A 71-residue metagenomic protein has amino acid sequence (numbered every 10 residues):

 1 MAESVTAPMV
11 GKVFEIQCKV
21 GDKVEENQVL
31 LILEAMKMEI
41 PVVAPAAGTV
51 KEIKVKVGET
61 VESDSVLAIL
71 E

Functional and structural regions predicted by a protein language model:
M1-K12, I32-P45: Short beta-strand-turn/beta-hairpin segments enriched in glycine/proline and small hydrophobics that form edge-strand
T6-P8, L31, K54, A68-I69: Conserved beta-strand segments that form the floor/walls of ligand-binding pockets within enzyme and binding domains
M9, E15-K19, E52-V55: Short histidine-centered loop motifs in beta-beta connectors
D22, E59: Acidic, glycine-rich catalytic/binding loops that coordinate metals and/or anionic ligands
E25-P41, E62-E71: Short hydrophobic beta/alpha edge segments that flank linear recognition/processing sites
A44, V55-G58: Juxtamembrane helix-loop transition sites at the ends of transmembrane segments in multi-pass membrane proteins
